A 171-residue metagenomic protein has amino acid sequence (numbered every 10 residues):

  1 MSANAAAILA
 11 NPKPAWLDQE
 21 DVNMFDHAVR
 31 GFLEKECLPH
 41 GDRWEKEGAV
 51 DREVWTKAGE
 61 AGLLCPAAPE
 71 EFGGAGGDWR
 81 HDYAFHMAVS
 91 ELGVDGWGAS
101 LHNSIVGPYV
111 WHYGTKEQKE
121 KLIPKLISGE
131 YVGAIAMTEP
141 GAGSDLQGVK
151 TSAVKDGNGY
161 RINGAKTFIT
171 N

Functional and structural regions predicted by a protein language model:
M1-D21: Intrinsic disorder at enzyme termini
S2-N4, H27, K35, G74-A75: Alpha-helix capping/hinge segments and adjacent helical runs
Q19-D26, R30: Onset of an N-terminal alpha helix
G31, C37-N171: Glycine-rich flavin
